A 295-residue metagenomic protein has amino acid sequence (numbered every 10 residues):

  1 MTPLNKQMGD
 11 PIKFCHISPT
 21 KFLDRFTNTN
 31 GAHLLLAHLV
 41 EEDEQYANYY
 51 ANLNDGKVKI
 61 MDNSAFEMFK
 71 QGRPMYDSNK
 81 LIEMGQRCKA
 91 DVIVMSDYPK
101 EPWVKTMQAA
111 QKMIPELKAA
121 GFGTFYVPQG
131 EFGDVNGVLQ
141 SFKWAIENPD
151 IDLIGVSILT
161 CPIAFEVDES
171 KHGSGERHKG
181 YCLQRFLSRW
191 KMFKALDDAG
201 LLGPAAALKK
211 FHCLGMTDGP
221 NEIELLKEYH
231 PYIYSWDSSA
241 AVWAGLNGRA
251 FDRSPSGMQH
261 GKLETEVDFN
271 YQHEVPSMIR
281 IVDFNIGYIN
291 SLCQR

Functional and structural regions predicted by a protein language model:
M1-F26, N79-I82, K118, K191-F211 (+1 more regions): Alpha/beta catalytic cores of nucleotide-metabolism and tRNA/nucleoside-modifying enzymes
M1-K118: Non-catalytic, usually N-terminal nucleic-acid engagement modules in DNA/RNA processing proteins
H16-P19, H38-L39, N63-A65, D97 (+4 more regions): A cross-domain feature marking catalytic cores of carbohydrate-active enzymes and several ubiquitous metabolic/repair
F22-D24, E42-A47, D134-V138, G219-E224: Short, well-ordered alpha-helical microsegments
T29-H33, D55-G56, K89-A90, A120 (+3 more regions): Glycine-enriched alpha-helix->loop->beta-strand junction motifs that scaffold or abut catalytic
P74-D77, P102-T106, H178-R185, E274 (+1 more regions): Residue-level preference for long, well-ordered alpha-helices that form the structural scaffold of enzyme catalytic
K80, V104-E116, A120, F125-G133 (+1 more regions): HhH-family (HhH-GPD) DNA N-glycosylase catalytic core used in base-excision repair
G123, G130-L214, D218-N221, A241-E264: Glycine/Thr-rich beta-alpha phosphate-binding loop at enzyme active sites
